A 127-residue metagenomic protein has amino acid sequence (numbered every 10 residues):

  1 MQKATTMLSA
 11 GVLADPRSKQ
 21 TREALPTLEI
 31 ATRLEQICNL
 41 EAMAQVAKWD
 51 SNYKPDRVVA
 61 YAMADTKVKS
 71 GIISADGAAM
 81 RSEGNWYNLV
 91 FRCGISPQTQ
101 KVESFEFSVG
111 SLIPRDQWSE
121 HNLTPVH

Functional and structural regions predicted by a protein language model:
M1-H127: Mitochondrial intermembrane space
